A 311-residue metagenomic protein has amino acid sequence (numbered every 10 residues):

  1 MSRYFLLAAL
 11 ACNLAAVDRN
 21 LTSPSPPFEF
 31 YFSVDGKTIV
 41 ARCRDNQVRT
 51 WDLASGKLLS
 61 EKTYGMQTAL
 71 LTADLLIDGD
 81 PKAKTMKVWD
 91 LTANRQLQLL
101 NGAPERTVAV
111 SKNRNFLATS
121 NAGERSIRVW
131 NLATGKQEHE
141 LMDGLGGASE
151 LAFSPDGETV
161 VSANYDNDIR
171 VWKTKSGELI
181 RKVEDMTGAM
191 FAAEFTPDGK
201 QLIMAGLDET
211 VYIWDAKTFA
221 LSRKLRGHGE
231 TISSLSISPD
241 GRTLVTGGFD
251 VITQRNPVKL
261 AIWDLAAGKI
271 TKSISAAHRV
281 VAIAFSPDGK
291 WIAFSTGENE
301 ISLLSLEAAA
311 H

Functional and structural regions predicted by a protein language model:
Y4-N13: Sec-dependent N-terminal signal peptides
C12-H311: WD40-repeat beta-propeller superdomains and closely related acidic/aromatic-rich repeat-like regions
